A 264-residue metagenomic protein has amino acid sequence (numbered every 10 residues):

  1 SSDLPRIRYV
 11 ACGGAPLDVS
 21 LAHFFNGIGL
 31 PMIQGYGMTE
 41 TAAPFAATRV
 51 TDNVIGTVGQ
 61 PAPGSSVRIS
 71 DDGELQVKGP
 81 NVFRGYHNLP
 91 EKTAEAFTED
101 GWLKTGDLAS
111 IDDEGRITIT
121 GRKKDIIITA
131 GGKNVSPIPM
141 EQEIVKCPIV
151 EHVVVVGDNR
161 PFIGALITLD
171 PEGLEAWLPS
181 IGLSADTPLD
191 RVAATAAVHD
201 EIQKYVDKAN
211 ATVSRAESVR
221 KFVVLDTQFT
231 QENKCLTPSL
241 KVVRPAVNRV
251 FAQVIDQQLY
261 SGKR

Functional and structural regions predicted by a protein language model:
S1, G37-T41, T105, T129-A130 (+1 more regions): Ser/Thr-glycine-rich phosphate-binding loops at phosphate-binding pockets of nucleotides, nucleotide cofactors
S2-A15, A196-V213, V219: Alpha-helix-centered segments that form part of catalytic cores
S2-N53, E151: Gly/Ser/Thr-rich phosphate-binding loop
G14, G37, G59, D107 (+1 more regions): Active-site glycine-centered loops adjacent to acidic/histidine catalytic or metal-binding residues that shape
P61-T129, K146: Conserved ATP-binding/catalytic segment of the ANL
V82, R116-V145, L174-A196, R215-E217 (+2 more regions): Adenylate-forming
L108, D113, C147-G173: C-terminal boundary motif of the adenylate-forming
H152-V155, P161, Q203-R264: Conserved C-terminal "lid"/linker of ANL adenylate-forming enzymes
